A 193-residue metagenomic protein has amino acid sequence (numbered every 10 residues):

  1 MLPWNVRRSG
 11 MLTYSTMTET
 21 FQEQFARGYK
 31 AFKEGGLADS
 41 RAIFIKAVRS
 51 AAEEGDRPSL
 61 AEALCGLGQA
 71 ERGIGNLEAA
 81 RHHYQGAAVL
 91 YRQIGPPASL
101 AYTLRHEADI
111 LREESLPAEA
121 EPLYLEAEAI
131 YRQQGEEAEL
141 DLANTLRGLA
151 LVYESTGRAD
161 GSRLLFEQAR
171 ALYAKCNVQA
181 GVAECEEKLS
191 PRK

Functional and structural regions predicted by a protein language model:
L12-S15, E34, A52-D56, L90-P96 (+2 more regions): Short coil/turn linkers that connect adjacent helices within long alpha-helical scaffolds, especially alpha-solenoid
E19, S59, A79, S99 (+3 more regions): Structural signature of alpha-solenoid helical repeat junctions
Q22, E62, Y102-T103, L140-N144 (+2 more regions): Residue register of alpha-helical TPR repeats
F44, A51, Y91, Y131-Q133 (+3 more regions): Eukaryotic all-alpha helical interaction scaffolds
